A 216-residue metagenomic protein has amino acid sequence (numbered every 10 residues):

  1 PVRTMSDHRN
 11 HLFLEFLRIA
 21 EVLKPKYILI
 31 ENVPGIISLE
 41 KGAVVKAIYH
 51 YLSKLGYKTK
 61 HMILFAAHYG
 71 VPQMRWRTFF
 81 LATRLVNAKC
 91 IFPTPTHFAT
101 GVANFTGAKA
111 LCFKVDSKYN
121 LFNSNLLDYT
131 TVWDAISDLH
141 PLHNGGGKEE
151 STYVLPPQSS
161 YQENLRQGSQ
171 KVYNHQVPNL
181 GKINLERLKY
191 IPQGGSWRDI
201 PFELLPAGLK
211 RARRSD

Functional and structural regions predicted by a protein language model:
P1-S215: Class I S-adenosyl-L-methionine
